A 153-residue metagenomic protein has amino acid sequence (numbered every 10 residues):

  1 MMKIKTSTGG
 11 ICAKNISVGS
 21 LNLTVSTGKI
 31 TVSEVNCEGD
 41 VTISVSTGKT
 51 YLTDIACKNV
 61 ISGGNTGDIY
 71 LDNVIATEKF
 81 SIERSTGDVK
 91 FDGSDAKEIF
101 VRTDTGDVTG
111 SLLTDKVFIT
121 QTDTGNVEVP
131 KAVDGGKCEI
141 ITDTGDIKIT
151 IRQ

Functional and structural regions predicted by a protein language model:
T8, S20-L23, T27: A generic tandem-repeat structural signature
K14-I16, L21, I30-Q153: Short, surface-exposed interaction patches in beta-rich subdomains that mediate adhesion/assembly near membranes
